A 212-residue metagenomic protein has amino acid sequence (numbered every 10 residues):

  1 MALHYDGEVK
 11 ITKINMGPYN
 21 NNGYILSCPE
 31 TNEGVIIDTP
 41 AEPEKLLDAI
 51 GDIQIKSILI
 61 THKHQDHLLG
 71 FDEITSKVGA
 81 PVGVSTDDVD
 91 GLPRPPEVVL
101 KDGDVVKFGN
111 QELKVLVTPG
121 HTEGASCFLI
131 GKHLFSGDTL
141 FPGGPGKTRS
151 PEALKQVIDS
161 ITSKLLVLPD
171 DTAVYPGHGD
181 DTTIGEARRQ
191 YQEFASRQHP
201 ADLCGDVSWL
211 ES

Functional and structural regions predicted by a protein language model:
A2-I53, S126-G137, P142: Conserved beta-strand hairpin/beta-sheet module of binuclear metal-dependent hydrolase folds, prominently
G7-V9, G109-K114: Short beta-strand or tight-loop elements that sit immediately N-terminal to catalytic metal-binding acidic residues
I14, L100, T118: Hydrophobic residues at beta-strand termini and immediately following loops that shape nucleotide-binding pockets
Y19, H64-H67, S150: Alpha-helix N-cap/loop-to-helix initiation residues
I25, V105-K107, K114, C127-L129 (+1 more regions): Residue-level detector of beta-strand face positions
T31-G34, A41-E112, R189-R197: Active-site HxH/HxHxD metal-binding segment of metal-dependent hydrolases
I36-I37, K56-H64, V82-S85, T118-G120 (+2 more regions): Active-site neighborhood of phospho(di)ester-bond hydrolases with catalytic His/Asp-centered motifs
V117, E123-S212: Metallo-beta-lactamase
